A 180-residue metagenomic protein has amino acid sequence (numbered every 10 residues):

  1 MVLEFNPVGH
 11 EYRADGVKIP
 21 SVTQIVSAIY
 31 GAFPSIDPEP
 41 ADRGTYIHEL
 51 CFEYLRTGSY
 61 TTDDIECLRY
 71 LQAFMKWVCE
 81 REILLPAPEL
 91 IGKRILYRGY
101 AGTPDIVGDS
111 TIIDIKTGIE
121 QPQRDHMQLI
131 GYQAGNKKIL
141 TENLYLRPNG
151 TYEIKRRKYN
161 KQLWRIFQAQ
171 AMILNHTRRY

Functional and structural regions predicted by a protein language model:
M1-A101: Metal-dependent nuclease catalytic cores that hydrolyze phosphodiester bonds in DNA/RNA, characterized by
K93-Y180: Nucleic-acid nuclease catalytic cores
